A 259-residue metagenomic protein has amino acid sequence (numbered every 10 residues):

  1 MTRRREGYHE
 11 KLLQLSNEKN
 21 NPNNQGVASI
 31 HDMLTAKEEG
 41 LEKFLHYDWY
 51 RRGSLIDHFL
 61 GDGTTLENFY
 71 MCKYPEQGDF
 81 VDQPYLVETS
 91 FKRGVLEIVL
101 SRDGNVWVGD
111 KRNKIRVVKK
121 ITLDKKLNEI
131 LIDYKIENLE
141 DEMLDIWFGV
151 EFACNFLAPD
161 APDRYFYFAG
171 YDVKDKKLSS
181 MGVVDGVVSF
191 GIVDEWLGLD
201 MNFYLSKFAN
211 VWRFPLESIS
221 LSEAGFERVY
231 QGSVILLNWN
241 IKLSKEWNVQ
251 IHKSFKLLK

Functional and structural regions predicted by a protein language model:
M1-L15, E67-D133, E137-E140, F190-K259: Beta-strand-rich recognition/accessory modules
T2-R52: Solvent-exposed N-terminal domain segments of exported/luminal and surface proteins
H46, I56-G61: Long, charge-rich alpha-helical interaction segments
E97, D145-W147: Outer-membrane beta-barrel architecture
D133, W147-G149: A structural signal for short, well-ordered beta-strand segments and their strand-loop junctions that often border
M143-D145, A153-R213: Active-site/ligand-binding surface loops and adjacent short beta/alpha elements that line catalytic pockets across
G149-A153, S254: Internal, hydrophobic beta-strand segments that form the core of beta-sheet-rich folds
